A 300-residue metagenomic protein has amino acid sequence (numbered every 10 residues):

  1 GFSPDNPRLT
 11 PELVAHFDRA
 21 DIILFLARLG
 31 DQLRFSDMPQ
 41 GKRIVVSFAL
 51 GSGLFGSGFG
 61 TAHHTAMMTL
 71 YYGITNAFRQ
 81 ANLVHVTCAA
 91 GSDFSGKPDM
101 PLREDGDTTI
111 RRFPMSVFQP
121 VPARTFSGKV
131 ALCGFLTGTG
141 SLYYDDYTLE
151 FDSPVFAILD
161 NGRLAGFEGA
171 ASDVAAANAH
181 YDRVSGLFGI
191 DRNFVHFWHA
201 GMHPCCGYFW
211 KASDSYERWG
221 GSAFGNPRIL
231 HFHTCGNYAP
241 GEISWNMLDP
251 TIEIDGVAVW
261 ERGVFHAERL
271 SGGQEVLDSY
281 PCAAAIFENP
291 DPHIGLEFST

Functional and structural regions predicted by a protein language model:
G1-P154, D160, A258, R262 (+1 more regions): Active-site bordering "gate/hinge" segments that shape substrate access to catalytic or cofactor-binding pockets
V121-T125, Y181-D191: An exposed, glycine/acidic-rich loop-and-rim segment of catalytic or binding clefts
C133-T137, D160-L164, G169-S172, G201-H203 (+1 more regions): Histidine- and/or cysteine-centered catalytic micro-motif in compact active-site loops
T139-S141, G166-F167, A175-A177, C206-F209: Short acidic/glycine-rich loop or secondary-structure boundary segments that cap or lie
L142-Y143, G169-A170, F209-A212, E242-W245 (+1 more regions): Short conserved micro-motifs at the rims of enzyme active sites and ligand-binding pockets
Y147-G186: Long, well-ordered mid-to-C-terminal structural blocks that present hydrophobic/aromatic surfaces
G189-D249, D291-T300: Cysteine/selenocysteine-centered motifs that mediate thiol-based redox chemistry or coordinate metal-sulfur cofactors
A223-P240, W245-C282: Mixed-charge (polyampholyte) low-complexity IDRs
